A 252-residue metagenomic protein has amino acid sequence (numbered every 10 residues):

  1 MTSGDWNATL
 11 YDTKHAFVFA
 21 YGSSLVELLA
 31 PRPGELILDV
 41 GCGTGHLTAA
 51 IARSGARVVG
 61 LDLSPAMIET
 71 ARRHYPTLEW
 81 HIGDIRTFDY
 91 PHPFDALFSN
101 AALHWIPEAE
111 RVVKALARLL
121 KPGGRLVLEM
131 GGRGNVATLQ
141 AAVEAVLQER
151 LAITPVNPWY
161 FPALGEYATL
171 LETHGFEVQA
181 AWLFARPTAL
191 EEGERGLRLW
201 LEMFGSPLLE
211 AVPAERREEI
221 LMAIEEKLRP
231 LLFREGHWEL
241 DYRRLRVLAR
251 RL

Functional and structural regions predicted by a protein language model:
M1-E35, H46-A50, M67-T70, H74: Conserved class I S-adenosyl-L-methionine
L36-V40, T44-F88: Class I SAM-dependent methyltransferase SAM/SAH-binding core
R86-L97: A short acidic, Gly/Pro-enriched loop at the edge of an enzyme's catalytic core that lines a small-molecule cofactor
A96-A109: A short SAM/SAH-binding and catalytic strip from SAM-dependent methyltransferases
I106-P107, L120-P122: Helix-to-beta-strand junctions that scaffold the AdoMet/dcAdoMet cofactor pocket in Class I SAM-dependent enzymes
E110, G123-E191: Conserved catalytic/acceptor-binding region of the Class I
Q179-G236: C-terminal helical/coil "lid" or tail adjacent to the Rossmann-like core of SAM-dependent
L245-L252: Core SAM-dependent methyltransferase catalytic element
